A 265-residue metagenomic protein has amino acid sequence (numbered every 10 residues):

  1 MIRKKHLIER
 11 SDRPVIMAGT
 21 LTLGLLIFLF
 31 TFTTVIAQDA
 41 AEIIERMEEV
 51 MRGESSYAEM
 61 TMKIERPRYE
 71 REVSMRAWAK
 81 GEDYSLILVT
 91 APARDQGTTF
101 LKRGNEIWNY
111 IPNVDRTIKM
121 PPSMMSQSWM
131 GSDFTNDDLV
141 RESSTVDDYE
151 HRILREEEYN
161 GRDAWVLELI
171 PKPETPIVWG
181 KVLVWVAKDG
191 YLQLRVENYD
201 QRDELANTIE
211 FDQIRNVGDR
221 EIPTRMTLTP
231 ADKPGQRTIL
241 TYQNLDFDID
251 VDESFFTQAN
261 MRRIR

Functional and structural regions predicted by a protein language model:
M1-M17: N-terminal secretory signal peptides that target proteins for export/translocation
A18-F32: Bacterial N-terminal signal peptides
Q38-N113: N-terminal mature ectodomain segment of secretory-pathway/periplasmic proteins
E42-E45, E72-V73, Y149-R155, T208-D212 (+1 more regions): Short structured motifs
K63, K80-E82, T90-P92, N105-E106 (+8 more regions): Solvent-exposed coil/turn segments that connect beta secondary-structure elements in extracytoplasmic/periplasmic
P112-R141: Acidic/charged, solvent-exposed loop-and-adjacent secondary-structure segments enriched in E/D, K/R, S/T, and G/P
K119, D137-E142, N160-Q258: Gly/Pro-enriched, hydrophobic low-complexity segments that function as extracytoplasmic propeptides/linkers
